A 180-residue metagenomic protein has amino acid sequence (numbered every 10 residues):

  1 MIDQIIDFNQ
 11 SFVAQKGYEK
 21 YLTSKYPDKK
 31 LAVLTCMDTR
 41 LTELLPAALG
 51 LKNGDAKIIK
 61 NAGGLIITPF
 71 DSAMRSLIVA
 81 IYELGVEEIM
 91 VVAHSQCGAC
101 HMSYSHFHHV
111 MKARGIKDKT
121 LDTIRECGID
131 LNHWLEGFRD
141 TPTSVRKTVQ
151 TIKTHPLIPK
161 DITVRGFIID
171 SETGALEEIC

Functional and structural regions predicted by a protein language model:
M1-K29, G64-P69, I81-L84, A99-C180: Divalent-metal-activated hydrolytic enzyme cores
Q15, E19-M74: Conserved beta-strand-loop surface patch within small alpha/beta domains used for substrate/adaptor or ligand engagement
L34-C36, K60, V92-H94, F167-D170: Short beta-strand segments
D38-R40, S95-A99: Gly/Ser/Thr-rich loops at beta-strand to alpha-helix junctions that form or flank small-molecule/cofactor-binding
M74-I81: Short secondary-structure capping micro-motifs at structural edges
Y82-H94: Ordered, amphipathic secondary-structure segments that act as subunit-interaction surfaces in large macromolecular
